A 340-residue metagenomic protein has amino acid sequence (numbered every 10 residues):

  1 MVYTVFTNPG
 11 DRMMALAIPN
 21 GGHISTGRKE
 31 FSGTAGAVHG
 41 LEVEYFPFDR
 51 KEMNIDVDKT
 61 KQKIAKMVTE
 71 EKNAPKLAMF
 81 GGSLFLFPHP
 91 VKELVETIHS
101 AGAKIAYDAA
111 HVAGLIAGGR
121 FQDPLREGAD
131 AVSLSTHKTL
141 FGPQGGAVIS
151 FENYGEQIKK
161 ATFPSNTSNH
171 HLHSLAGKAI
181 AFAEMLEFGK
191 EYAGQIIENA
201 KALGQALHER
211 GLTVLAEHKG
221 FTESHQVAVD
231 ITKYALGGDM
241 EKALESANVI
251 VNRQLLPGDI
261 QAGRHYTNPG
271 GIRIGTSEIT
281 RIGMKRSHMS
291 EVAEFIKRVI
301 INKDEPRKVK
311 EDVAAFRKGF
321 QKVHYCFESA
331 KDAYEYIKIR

Functional and structural regions predicted by a protein language model:
M1-R210, I231, T276, M284: Conserved PLP-enzyme active-site core in the AAT-like
P143-G145, T222-Q226, S246-N248, N268-R273 (+1 more regions): Active-site lining segments that contact anionic ligands and/or coordinate catalytic metals
A161, M240-K242, L255-P257, H288-M289 (+1 more regions): Composition- and surface-driven signal marking solvent-exposed, interaction-prone regions in large proteins
N169-L172, G189-Q195, L207-K219, L255 (+2 more regions): Flexible, glycine/charged-enriched surface loops at secondary-structure junctions
F182, A193, I197-K242, V251-N268: Conserved small-domain helix->loop->beta segment predominantly found in fold-type I
E198, G263-R340: PLP-dependent enzyme catalytic core of the Aspartate aminotransferase-like
A247-V251, I300: A common structural junction motif
